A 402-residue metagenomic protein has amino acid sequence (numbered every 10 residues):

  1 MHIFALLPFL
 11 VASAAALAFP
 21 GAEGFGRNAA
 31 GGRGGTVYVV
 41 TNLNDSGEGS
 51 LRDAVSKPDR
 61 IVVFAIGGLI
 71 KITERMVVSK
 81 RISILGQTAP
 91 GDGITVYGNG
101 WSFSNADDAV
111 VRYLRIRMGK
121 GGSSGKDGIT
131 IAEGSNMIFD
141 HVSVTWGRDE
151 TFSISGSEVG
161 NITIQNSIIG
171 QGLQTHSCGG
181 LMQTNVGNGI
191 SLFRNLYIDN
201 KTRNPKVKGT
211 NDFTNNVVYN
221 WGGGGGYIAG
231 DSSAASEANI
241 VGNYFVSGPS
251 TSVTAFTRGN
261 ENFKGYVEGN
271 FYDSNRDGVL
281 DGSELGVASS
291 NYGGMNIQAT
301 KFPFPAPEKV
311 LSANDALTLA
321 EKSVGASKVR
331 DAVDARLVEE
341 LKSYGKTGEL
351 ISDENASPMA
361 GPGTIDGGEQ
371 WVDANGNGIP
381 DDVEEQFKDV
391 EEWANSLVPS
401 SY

Functional and structural regions predicted by a protein language model:
M1-A16: Fungal secretory targeting signals
F19-V62, E385-K388: Acidic Gly/Asp/Thr-rich repetitive segments characteristic of extracellular carbohydrate-active and adhesion proteins
E23, T36, S56, V241 (+1 more regions): Long, contiguous C-terminal flanking segments immediately downstream of a protein's structured core
R52-P58, L69-L85, I94-R112, M118-G134 (+1 more regions): Extracellular beta-strand-rich solenoid/capping regions of secreted or surface-exposed proteins that bind or remodel
V62-F64, N243: Extracellular beta-strand repeat scaffolds in secreted/surface proteins
R81, G86, D107-M118, E133-R148 (+4 more regions): Right-handed parallel beta-helix
G100, G128, T151, S177-L181 (+3 more regions): Structural detector of coil-to-beta-strand junctions
